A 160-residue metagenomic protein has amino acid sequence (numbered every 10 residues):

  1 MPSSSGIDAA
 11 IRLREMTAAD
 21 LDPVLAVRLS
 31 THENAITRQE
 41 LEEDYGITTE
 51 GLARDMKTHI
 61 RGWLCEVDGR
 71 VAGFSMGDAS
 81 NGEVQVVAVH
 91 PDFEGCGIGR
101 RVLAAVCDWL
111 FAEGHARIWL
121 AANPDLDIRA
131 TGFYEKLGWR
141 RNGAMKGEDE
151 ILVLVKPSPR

Functional and structural regions predicted by a protein language model:
M1-A19, S158-R160: Conserved N-terminal entry element of GNAT/NAT acetyltransferase domains
E15-V86, H90-D92, L103-A105, W109 (+1 more regions): Acetyl-CoA-dependent GNAT
E66-D68, L154-S158: Active-site beta-strand termini and strand-to-loop segments that position acidic
H90-C96, P124-L126: Active-site acidic-Proline motif in GNAT/NAT acetyltransferases
L110-N123: Conserved GNAT acetyl-CoA-binding A-motif
L120-T131, K146-I151: Conserved beta-strand-loop-alpha-helix junction that forms the acyl-donor binding cleft
Y134-A144: Conserved acetyl-CoA-binding loop of GNAT-fold acetyltransferases
